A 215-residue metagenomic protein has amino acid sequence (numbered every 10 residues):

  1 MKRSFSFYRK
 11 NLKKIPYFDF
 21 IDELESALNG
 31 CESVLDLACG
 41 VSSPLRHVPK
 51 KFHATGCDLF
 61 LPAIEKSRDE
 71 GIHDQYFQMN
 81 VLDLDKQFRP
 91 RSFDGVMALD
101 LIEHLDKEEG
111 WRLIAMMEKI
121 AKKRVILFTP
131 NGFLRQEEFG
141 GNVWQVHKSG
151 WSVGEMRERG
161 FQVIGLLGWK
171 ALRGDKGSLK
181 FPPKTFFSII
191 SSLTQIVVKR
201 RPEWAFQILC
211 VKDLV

Functional and structural regions predicted by a protein language model:
M1-R91, G95-M97, E108-A115, V146 (+6 more regions): Conserved N-terminal segment of class I S-adenosyl-L-methionine
A54, V125, F161-I164: Hydrophobic anchor at the start of a short beta-strand that flanks the dinucleotide cofactor-binding loop
L99-H104: Short catalytic micro-motifs in class I SAM-dependent methyltransferases
D106, A121-K122: Helix-to-beta-strand junctions that scaffold the AdoMet/dcAdoMet cofactor pocket in Class I SAM-dependent enzymes
M116-I120: Conserved helix-to-beta-strand junction in the class I
K122-P130: Conserved beta-strand signature within the Rossmann-like core of class I S-adenosyl-L-methionine
R135-V153: Acceptor-substrate binding/catalytic loop of class I
G150-I164: Active-site capping/gating segments
